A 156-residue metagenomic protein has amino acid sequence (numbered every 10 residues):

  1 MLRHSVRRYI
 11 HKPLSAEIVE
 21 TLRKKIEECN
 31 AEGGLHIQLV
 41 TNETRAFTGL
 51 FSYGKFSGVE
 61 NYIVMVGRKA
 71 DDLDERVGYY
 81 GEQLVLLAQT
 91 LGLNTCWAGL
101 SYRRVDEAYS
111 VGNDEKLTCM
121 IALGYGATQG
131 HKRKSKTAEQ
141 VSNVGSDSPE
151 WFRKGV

Functional and structural regions predicted by a protein language model:
M1-V156: Acidic, surface-exposed loops and disordered segments
